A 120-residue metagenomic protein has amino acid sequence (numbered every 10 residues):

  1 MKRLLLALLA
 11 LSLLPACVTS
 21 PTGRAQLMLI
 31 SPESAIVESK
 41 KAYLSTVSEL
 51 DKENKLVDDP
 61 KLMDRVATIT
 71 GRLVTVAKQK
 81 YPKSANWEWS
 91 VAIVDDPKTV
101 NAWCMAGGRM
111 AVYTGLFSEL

Functional and structural regions predicted by a protein language model:
K2-A10: Sec-dependent signal peptide recognition, specifically the positively charged N-region followed immediately by
L13-A16: C-terminal motif of bacterial Sec signal peptides marking the signal peptidase cleavage site
V18-L120: Peri-catalytic and regulatory segments of divalent metal-dependent proteins
